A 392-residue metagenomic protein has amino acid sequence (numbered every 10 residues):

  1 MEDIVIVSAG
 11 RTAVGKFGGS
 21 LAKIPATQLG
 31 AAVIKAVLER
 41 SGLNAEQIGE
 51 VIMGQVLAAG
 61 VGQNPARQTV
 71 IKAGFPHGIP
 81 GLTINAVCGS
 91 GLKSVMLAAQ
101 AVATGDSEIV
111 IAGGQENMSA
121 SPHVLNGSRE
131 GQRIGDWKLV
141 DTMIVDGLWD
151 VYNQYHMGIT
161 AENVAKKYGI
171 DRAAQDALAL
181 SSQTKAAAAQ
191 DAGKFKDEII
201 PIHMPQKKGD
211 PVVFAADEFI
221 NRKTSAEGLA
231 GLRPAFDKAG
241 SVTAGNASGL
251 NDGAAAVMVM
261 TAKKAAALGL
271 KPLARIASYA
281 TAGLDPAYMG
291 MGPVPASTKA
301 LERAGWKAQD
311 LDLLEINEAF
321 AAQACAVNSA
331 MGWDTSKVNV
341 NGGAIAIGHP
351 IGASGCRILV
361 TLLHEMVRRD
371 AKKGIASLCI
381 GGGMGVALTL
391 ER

Functional and structural regions predicted by a protein language model:
M1-I24, A36, A226-M291, P295 (+3 more regions): Condensing-enzyme catalytic core mediating Claisen C-C bond formation in acyl metabolism
M1-V61, P65-A73, H77-P80, T160-R172 (+5 more regions): Conserved active-site "lid/cap" helical segment
R11-T12, A22-T27, A31, R40 (+2 more regions): N-terminal extracellular/periplasmic Venus flytrap/periplasmic-binding protein-like
E46-G54, P80-N85, V110-Q115, A174-S181 (+5 more regions): Beta-strand segments within the central parallel beta-sheet cores of soluble alpha/beta enzyme folds
Q55-I109, Y152-H156, K223-G249, A330-L362 (+1 more regions): Conserved catalytic cysteine-centered active-site region of acyl-thioester-dependent Claisen-condensing enzymes
A86-E116, I159, A165-K194, A256-K263 (+3 more regions): Active-site-proximal alpha-helical scaffold in enzymes
I109-N163: Flexible glycine-/small-residue-enriched beta->alpha junction loops that bind anionic phosphate/pyrophosphate groups
T160-E162, F195-E198, Q206, A277-A346: Active-site pocket-lining segment
